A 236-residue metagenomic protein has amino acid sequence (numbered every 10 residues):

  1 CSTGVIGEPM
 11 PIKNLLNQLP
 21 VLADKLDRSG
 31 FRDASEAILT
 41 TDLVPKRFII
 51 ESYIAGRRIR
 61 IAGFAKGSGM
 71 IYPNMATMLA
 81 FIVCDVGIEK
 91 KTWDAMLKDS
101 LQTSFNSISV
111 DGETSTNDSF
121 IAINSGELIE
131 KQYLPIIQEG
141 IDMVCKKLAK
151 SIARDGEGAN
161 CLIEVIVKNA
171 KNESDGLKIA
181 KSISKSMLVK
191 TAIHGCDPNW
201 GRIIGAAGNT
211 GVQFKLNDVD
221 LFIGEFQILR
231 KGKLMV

Functional and structural regions predicted by a protein language model:
C1-V236: Alpha/propeptide regions of enzymes that mature by internal proteolysis
